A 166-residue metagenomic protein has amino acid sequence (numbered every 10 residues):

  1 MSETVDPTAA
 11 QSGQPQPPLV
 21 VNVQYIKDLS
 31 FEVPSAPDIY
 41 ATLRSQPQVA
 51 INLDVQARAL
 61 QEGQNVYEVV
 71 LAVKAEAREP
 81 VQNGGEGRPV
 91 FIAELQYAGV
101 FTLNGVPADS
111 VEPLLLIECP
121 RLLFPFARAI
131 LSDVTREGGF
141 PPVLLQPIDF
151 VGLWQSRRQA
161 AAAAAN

Functional and structural regions predicted by a protein language model:
S2-L122, F126-N166: N-terminal intrinsically disordered, cationic/polar leader segments that include organellar targeting peptides
